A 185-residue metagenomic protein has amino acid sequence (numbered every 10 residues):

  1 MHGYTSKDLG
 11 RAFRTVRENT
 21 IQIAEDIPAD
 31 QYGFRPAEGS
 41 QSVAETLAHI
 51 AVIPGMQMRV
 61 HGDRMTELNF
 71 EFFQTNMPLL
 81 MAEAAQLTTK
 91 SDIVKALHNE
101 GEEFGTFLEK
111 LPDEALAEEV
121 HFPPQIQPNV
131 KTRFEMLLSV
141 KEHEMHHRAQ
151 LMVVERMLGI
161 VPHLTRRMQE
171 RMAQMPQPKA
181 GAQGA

Functional and structural regions predicted by a protein language model:
M1-A12: Extreme N-terminal tail/first-helix region
G10-R14, E18-I21, Q31-L79, E119-A185: Short, contiguous alpha-helical
I27-A29: Membrane-proximal, proline-rich intrinsically disordered regions
V60-F107: Helix-adjacent hinge/juxtasegments
E103, D113-L116: Conserved, well-structured core segments that form or line functional sites
